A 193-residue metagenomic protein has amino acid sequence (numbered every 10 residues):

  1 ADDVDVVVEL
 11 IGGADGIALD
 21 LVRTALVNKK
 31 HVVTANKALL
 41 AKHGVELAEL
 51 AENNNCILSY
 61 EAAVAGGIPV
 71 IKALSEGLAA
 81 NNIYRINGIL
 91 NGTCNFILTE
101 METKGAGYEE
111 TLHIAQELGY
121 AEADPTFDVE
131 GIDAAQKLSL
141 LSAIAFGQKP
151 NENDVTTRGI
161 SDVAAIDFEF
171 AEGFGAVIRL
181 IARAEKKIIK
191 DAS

Functional and structural regions predicted by a protein language model:
A1, T24-A25, A51, A115 (+1 more regions): Generic structural signal for hydrophobic
A1-G16: A structured beta-alpha segment of the ubiquitous adenosine-cofactor-binding alpha/beta core
V4, I83, G175-A176: Short, high-confidence coil segments that cap the C-terminus of an alpha-helix and link into the following beta-strand
V8-E9, V32-A35, L58-A62, R85-G88 (+1 more regions): General beta-strand structural signal in soluble alpha/beta enzymes
G13-N28, A35-G77: Rossmann-fold NAD(P)-binding glycine/threonine-rich loop
E52-A121, T126-D128, I132-D133, L140: Rossmann-like NAD(P)H-binding beta-loop-alpha module
T111-S193: Substrate-binding/catalytic subdomain of NAD(P)-dependent oxidoreductase enzymes
